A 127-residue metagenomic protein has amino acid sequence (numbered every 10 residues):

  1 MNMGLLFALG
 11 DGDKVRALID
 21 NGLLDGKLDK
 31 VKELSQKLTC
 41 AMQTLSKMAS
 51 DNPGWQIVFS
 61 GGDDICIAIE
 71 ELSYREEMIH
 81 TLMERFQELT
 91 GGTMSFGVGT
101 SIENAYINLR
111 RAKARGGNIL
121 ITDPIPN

Functional and structural regions predicted by a protein language model:
M1-N127: Regulatory and interdomain segments flanking nucleotide-handling catalytic cores in signaling/defense enzymes
